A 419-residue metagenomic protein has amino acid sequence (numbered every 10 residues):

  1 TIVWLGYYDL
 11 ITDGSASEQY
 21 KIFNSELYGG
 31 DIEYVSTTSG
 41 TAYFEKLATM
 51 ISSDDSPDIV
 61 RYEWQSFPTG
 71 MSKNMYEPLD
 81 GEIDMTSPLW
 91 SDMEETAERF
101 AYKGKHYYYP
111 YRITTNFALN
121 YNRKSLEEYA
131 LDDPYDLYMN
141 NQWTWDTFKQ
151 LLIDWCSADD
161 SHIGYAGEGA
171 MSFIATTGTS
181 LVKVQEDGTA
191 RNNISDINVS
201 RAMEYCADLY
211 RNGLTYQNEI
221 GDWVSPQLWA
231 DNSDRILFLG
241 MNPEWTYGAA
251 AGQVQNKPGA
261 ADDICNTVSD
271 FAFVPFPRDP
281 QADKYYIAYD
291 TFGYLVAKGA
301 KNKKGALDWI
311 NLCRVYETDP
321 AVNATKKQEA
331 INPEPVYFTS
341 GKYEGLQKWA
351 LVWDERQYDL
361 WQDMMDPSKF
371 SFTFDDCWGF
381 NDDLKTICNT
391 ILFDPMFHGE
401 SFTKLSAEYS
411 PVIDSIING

Functional and structural regions predicted by a protein language model:
T1-T69, E317-A324, Q328, W378 (+2 more regions): Conserved N-terminal structural module of periplasmic/extracytoplasmic solute-binding proteins
V3, V60, A101-I113, F117 (+2 more regions): Extracytoplasmic/periplasmic solute-binding protein
T41, Y62-F117, E127, D146 (+1 more regions): Hinge/lid segment of periplasmic solute-binding proteins
F44-S56, P68, K73, T147-D154 (+1 more regions): Short helices/loops that flank or line small-molecule/ion binding pockets
G70-P78, K103-K105, A250-Q281: Ligand-binding "clamshell"
L152, D187-W223: Glycine-centered hinge/linker elements that transmit conformational signals in sensory and ligand-binding systems
D262-V336: Extracytoplasmic/periplasmic substrate-recognition and gating elements
T318-G419: Conserved C-terminal helix/tail region of periplasmic/extracytoplasmic solute-binding proteins
